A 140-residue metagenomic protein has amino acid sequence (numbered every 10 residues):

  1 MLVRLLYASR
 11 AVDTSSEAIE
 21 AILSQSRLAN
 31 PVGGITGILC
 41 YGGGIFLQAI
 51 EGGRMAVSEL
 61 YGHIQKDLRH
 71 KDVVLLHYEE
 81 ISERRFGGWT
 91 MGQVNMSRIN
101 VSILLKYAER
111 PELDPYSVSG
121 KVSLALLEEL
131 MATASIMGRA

Functional and structural regions predicted by a protein language model:
M1-A140: Charge-rich, low-complexity N-terminal segments
